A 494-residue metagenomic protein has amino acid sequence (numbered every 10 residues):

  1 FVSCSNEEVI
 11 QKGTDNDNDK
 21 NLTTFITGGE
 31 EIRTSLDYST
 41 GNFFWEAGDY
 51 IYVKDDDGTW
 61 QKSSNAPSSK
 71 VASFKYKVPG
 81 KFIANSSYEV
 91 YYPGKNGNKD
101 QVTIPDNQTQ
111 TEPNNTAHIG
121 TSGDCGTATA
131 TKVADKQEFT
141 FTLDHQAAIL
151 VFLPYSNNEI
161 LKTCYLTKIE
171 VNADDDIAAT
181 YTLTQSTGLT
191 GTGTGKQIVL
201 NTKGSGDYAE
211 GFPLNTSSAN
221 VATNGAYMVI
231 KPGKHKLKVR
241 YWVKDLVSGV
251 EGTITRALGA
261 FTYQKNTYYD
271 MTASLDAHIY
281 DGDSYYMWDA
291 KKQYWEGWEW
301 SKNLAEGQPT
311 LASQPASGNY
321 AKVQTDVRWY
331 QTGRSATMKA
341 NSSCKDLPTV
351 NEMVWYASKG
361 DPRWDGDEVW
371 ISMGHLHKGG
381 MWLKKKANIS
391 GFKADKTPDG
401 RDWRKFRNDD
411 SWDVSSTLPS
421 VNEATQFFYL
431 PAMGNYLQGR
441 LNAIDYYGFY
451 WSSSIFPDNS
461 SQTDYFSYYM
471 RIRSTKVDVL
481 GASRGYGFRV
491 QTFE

Functional and structural regions predicted by a protein language model:
F1-S358, W364-G366, S372: Sec-type signal peptide cleavage vicinity
D367-E494: C-terminal, surface-exposed recognition/capping segments
